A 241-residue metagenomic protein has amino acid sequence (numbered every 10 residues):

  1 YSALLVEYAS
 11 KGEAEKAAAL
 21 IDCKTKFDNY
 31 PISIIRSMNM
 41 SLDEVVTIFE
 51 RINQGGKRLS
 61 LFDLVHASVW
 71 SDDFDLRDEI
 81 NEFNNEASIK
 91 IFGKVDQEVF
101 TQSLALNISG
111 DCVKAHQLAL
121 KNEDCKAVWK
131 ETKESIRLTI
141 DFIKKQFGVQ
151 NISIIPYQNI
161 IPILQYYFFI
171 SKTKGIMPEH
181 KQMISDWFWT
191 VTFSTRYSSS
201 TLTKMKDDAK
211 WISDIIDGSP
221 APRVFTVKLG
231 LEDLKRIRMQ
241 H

Functional and structural regions predicted by a protein language model:
Y1-D111, K126-K130, N151, P178-S185 (+1 more regions): Basic- and aromatic-enriched surface patches that contact anionic nucleotides/nucleic acids
V65, I89-R238: A cross-family structural signal marking well-folded subdomains
H241: Histidine-centered nuclease catalytic patch
